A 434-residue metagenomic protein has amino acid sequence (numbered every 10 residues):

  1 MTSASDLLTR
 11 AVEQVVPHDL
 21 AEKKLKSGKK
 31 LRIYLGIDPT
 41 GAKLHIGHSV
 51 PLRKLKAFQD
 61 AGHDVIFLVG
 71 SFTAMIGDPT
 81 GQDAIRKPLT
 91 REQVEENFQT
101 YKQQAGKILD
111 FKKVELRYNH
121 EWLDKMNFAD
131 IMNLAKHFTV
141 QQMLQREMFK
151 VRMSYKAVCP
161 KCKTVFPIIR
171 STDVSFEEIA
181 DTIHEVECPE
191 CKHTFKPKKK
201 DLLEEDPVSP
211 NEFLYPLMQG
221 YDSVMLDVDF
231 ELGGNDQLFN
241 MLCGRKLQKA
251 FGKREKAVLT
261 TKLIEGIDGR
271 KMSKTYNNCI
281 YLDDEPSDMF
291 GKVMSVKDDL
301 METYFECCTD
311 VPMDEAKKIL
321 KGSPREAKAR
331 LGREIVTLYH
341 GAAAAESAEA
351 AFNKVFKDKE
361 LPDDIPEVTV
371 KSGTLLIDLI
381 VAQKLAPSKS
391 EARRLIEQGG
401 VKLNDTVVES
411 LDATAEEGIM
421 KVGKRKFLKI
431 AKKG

Functional and structural regions predicted by a protein language model:
M1-L238, L242-R245, F251-A257: NTP-dependent nucleotidyl-transfer catalytic core
P189, L226, F239, K246-G434: Conserved nucleotide- and phosphate/pyrophosphate-binding catalytic cores in adenylate/nucleotidyl-handling enzymes
